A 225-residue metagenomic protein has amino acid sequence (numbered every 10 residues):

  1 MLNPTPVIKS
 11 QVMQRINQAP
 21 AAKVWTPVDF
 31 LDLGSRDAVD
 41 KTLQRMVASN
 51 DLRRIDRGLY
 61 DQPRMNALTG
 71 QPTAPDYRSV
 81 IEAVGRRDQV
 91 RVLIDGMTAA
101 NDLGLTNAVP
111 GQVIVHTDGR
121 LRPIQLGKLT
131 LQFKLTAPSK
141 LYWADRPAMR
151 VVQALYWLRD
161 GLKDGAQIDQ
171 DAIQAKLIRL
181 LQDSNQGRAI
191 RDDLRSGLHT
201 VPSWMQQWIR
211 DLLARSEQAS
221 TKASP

Functional and structural regions predicted by a protein language model:
L2-V84: Short beta-edge/loop segments at beta->alpha junctions of small alpha/beta modules that act as binding/recognition
L33, A83-V84, R91, D95-T98 (+1 more regions): Positively charged, aromatic-accented nucleic-acid-binding surfaces
V39, D95-G96, P147: Amphipathic alpha-helical interface surfaces
I55-G58, D88-G127: Short gly/ser-rich loop at a beta-strand->alpha-helix junction or flexible surface loop bordering the NTP-binding
T98, L135-A137: Short, structured patches in soluble enzyme cores that scaffold and shape functional sites
A137-P225: Hydrophobic alpha-helical interaction segments
